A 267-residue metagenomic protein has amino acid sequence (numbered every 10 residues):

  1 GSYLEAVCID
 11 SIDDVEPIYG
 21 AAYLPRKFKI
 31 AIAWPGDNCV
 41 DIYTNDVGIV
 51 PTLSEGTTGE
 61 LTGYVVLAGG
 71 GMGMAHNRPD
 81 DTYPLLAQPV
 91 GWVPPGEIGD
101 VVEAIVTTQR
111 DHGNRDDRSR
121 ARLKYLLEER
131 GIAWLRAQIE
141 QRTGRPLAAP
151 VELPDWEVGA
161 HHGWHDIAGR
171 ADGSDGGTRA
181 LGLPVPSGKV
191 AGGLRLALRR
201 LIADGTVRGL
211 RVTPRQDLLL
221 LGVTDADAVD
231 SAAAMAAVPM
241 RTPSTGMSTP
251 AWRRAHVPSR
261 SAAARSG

Functional and structural regions predicted by a protein language model:
G1-G267: Peripheral terminal and linker regions in Fe-S/redox and tRNA-modifying enzymes
